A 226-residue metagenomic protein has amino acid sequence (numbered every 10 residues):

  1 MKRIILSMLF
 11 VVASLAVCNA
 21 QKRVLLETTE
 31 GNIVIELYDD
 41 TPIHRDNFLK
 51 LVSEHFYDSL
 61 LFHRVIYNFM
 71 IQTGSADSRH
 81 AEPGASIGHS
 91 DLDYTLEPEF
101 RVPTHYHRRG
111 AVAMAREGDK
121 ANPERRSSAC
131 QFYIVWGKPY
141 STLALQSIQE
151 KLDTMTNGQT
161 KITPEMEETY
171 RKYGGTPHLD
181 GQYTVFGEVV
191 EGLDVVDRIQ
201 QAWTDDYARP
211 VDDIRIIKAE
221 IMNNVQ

Functional and structural regions predicted by a protein language model:
M1-I4: Positively charged n-region of N-terminal signal peptides that target proteins for export
L6-C18: Hydrophobic h-region of N-terminal signal peptides that target proteins for export in Gram-negative bacteria
C18-Q226: Cyclophilin-like peptidyl-prolyl cis-trans isomerases
